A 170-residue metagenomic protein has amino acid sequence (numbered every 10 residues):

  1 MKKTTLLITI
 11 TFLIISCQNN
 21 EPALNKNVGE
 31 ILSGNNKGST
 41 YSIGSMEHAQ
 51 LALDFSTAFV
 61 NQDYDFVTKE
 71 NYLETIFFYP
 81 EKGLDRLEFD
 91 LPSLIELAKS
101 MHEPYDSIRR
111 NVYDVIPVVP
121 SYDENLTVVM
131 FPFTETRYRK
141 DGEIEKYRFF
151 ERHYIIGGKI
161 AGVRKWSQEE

Functional and structural regions predicted by a protein language model:
M1-T4: Positively charged n-region of N-terminal signal peptides that target proteins for export
L13-S16: C-terminal motif of bacterial Sec signal peptides marking the signal peptidase cleavage site
Q18-N61, D65: Short, low-complexity N-terminal intrinsically disordered segments enriched in polar/charged residues
E21-A23, K146-E170: Short beta-strand edge/turn micro-motifs at domain boundaries
S39-T40, K140-Y147: A short acidic/glycine-rich loop-to-helix N-cap element
Q62-Y79: Short, well-ordered alpha-helical segments enriched in acidic and aromatic residues
I76-D90: A short gly/proline-enriched turn/hairpin at secondary-structure junctions
I95-K140: Surface-exposed, charged secondary-structure patches
